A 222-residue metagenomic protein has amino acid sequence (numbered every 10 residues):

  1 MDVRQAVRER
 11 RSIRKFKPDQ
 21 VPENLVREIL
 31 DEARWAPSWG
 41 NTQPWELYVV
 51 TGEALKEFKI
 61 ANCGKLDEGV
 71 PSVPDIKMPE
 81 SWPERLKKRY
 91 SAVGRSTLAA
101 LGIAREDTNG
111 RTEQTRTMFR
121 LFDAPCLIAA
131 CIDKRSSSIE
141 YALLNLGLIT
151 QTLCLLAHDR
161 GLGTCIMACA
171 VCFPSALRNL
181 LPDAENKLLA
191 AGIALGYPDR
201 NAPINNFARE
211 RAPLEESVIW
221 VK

Functional and structural regions predicted by a protein language model:
M1-K222: Acidic, surface-exposed loops and disordered segments
